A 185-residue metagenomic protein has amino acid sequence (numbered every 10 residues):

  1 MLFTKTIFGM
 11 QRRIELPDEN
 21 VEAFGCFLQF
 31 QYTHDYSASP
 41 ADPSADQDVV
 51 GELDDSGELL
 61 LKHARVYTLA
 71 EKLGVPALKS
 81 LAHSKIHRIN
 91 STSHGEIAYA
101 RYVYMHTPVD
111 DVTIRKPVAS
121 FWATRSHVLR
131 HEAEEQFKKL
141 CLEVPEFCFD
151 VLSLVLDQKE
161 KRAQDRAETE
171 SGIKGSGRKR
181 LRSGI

Functional and structural regions predicted by a protein language model:
M1-D48, V144, F149-I185: BTB/POZ (also called T1 in voltage-gated K+ channels) oligomerization domain detector
E15, E19-E22, C26-E132, K138: Post-BTB helical module
R130-L152: C-terminal interaction modules of eukaryotic adaptor/scaffold proteins
